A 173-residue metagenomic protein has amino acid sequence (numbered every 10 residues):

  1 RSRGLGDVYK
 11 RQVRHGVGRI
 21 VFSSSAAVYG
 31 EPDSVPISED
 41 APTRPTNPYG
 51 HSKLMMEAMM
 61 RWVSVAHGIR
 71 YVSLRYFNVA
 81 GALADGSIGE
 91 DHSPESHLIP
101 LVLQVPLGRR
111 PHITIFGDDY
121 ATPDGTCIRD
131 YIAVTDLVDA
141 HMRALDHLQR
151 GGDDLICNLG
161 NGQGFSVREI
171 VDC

Functional and structural regions predicted by a protein language model:
R1-Y9: Single conserved hydrophobic/aromatic residue that forms the stacking wall/gate of nucleotide- or nucleobase-binding
Q12, S64, A144-L148: Hydrophobic pocket-lining residues that define ligand/cofactor binding sites across diverse proteins
R14, G18-R19, V28-S73, N78 (+1 more regions): Catalytic helix-loop patch of NAD(P)-dependent Rossmann-fold dehydrogenases
I20-F22, V72-R75, D130, N158-G160: Structural signature of the Rossmann-like NAD(P)-dependent dehydrogenase/reductase core
V21, D33, G68-I69, P106-T114: Proline-centered turn/helix-capping motifs that create local helix->coil transitions or kinks
S25: Residue(s) in the substrate-gating loop at a strand-loop-helix junction that position the organic substrate next
V28-Y29, V79-G81, L137, G162: Conserved sequence/active-site signature of Rossmann-fold short-chain dehydrogenase/reductase
I99-C173: C-terminal substrate-binding subdomain of Rossmann-fold SDR/epimerase-dehydratase oxidoreductases
